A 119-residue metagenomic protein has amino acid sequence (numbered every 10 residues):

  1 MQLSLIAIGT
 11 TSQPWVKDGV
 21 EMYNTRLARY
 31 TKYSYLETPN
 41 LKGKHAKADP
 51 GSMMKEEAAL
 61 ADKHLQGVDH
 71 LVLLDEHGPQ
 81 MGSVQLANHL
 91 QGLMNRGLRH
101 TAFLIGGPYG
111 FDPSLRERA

Functional and structural regions predicted by a protein language model:
M1-A119: Post-transcriptional modification and biogenesis factors for structured RNAs of the translation apparatus
